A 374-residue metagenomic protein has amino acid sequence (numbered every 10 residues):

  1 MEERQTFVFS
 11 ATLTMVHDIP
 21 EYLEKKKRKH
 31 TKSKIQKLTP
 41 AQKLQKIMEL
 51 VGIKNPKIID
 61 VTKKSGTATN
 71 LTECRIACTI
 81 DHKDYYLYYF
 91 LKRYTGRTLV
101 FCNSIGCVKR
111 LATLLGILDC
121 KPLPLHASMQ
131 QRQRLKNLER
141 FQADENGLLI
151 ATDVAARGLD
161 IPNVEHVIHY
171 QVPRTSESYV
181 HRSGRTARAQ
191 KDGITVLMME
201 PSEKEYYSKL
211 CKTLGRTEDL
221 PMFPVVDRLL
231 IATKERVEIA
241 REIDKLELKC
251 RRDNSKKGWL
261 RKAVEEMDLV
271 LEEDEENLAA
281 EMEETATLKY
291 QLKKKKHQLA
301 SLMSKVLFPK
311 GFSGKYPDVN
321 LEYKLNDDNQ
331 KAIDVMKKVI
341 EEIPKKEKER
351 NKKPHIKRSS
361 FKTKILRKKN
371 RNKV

Functional and structural regions predicted by a protein language model:
M1-D60: Post-DEXD/H (motif II) to motif III coupling segment of the RecA-like Helicase ATP-binding lobe
M1-E3, I19-K34, T113, I117 (+3 more regions): Arginine-glycine-biased low-complexity disordered regions
E2-F7, R97, K121, D144-L148: Loop/turn-to-beta-strand initiation segments
V8-L13, T62, C102-I105, T152-V154 (+1 more regions): A short beta-strand-to-loop transition that corresponds to the Sensor-1 phosphate-sensing loop of AAA+ P-loop ATPases
S65-I117: Conserved interdomain hinge at the start of the Helicase C-terminal
N103-N137: Conserved helicase motor "Helicase C" RecA-like lobe of SF1/SF2 P-loop NTPases
L138-R157: Conserved two-lobed SF2 helicase motor
R157-V172, G193-M198: A short beta-strand element within the Helicase C-terminal
